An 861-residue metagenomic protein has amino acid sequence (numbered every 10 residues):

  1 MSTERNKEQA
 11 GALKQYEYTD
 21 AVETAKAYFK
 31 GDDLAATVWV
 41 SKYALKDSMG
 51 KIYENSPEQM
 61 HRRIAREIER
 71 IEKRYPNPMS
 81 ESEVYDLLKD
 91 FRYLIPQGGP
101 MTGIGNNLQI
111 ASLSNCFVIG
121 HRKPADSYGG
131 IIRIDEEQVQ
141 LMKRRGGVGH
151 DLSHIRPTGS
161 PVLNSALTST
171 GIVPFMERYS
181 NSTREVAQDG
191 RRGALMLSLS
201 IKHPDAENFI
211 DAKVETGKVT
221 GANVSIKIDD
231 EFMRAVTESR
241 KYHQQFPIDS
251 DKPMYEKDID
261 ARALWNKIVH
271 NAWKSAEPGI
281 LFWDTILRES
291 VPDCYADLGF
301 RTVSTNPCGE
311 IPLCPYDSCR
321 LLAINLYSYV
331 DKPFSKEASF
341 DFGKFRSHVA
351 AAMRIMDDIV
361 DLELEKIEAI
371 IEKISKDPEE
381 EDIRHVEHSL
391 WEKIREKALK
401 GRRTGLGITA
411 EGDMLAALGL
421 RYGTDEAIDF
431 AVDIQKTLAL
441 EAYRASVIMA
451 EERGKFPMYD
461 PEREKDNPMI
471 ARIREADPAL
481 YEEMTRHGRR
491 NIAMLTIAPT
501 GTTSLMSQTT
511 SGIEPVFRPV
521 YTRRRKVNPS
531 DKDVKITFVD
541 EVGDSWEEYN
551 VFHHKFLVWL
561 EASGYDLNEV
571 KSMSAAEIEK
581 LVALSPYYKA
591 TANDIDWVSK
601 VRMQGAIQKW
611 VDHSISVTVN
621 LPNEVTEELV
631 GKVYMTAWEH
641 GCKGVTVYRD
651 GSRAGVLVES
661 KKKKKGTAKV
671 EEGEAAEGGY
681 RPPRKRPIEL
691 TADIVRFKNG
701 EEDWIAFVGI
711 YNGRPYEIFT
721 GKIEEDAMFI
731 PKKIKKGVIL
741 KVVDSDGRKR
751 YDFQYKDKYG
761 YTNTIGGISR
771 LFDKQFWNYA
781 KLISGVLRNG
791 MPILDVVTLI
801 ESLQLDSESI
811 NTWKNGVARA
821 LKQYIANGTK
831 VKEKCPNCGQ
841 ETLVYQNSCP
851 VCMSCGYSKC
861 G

Functional and structural regions predicted by a protein language model:
M1-L113, W265-K274, M635, E639 (+3 more regions): Acidic/polar, glycine-rich intrinsically disordered N-terminal extensions of enzymes
T3-Q9, Y18-F29, S114-H348, A352 (+5 more regions): Active-site cavity-forming subdomains of large catalytic enzyme subunits
D33, G309-I311, E363-E365, I470 (+4 more regions): Catalytic alpha/beta core of large soluble enzyme barrels
V84-Y85, F246-P247, H348-R395, L399 (+4 more regions): Internal maturation/activation junctions in enzymes
M101-V118, Y128-D151, V186, S198-I201 (+12 more regions): Conserved phosphate/anionic-ligand binding catalytic regions in large, soluble enzymes, centered on
I228, E289, C294-A296, N306 (+4 more regions): Terminal amphipathic helices with adjacent charged low-complexity linkers/tails
Y481-E483, E659-I710: Short, Gly/Pro- and small/polar-rich lid/capping loops
C835-Q840, S854: Short, cysteine/histidine-rich loop/knuckle motifs that typically chelate Zn2+
